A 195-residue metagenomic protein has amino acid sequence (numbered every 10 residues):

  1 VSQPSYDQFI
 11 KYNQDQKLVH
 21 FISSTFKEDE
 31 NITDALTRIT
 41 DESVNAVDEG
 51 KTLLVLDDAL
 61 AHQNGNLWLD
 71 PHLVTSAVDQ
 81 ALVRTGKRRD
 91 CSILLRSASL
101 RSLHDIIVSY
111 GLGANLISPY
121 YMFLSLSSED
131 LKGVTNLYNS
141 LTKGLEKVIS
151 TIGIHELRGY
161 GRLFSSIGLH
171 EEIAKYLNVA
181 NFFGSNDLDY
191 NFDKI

Functional and structural regions predicted by a protein language model:
V1-I32, N45-A46, K51-L53, D105-I106 (+2 more regions): Flexible, glycine-rich loop/tail regions that form catalytic "lids" or insertion modules at the edges of active sites
H20-T40, S92-S102: Active-site mouth loops of central-metabolism enzymes
R38-E42, V74-A77: Well-ordered alpha-helical segments embedded in enzymatic catalytic cores
S43-A46, Q63: Replace "in large, NTP-powered and nucleic-acid-processing enzymes" with "in large, NTP-powered factors and other
D58, S109, E156: Conserved, mostly hydrophobic/aromatic
D58-A59, Y121, G161: Proline- and acidic/polar-enriched loop/turn elements at helix boundaries
Q63-I149: Catalytic or ion-translocation cores adjacent to nucleophile or general acid/base/metal-coordination motifs in diverse
